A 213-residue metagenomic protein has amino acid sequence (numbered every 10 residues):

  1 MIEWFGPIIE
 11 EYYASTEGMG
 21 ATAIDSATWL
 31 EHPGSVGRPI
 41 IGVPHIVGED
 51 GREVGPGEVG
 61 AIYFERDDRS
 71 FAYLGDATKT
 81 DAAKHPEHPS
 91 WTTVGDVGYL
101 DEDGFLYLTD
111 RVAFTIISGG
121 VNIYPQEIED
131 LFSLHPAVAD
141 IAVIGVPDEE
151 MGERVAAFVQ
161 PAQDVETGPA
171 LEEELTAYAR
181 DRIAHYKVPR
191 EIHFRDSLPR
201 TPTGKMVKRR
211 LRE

Functional and structural regions predicted by a protein language model:
M1-H32, H45, D50-E53: Gly/Ser/Thr-rich phosphate-binding loop
G6, I41, V138-D140, P189: A generic structural signal for alpha->beta connector loops
E10-E17, V36-P39, I144-P147, H193: Beta-strand->loop->alpha-helix junctions that form or flank phosphate-binding loops in nucleotide-handling enzymes
A14, D50, Y63-R66, F71-A72 (+6 more regions): AMP-binding/adenylate-forming catalytic core of the ANL superfamily
G20, V43-H45, A61, F105 (+1 more regions): Conserved beta-strand and immediately adjacent loop positions that scaffold enzyme active sites
I24, E31-D76, A83: Adenylate-forming AMP-binding core of the ANL superfamily, especially NRPS adenylation
S35-R38, P86-S90, P189-E191: Short loop/turn motifs at secondary-structure junctions and domain boundaries
